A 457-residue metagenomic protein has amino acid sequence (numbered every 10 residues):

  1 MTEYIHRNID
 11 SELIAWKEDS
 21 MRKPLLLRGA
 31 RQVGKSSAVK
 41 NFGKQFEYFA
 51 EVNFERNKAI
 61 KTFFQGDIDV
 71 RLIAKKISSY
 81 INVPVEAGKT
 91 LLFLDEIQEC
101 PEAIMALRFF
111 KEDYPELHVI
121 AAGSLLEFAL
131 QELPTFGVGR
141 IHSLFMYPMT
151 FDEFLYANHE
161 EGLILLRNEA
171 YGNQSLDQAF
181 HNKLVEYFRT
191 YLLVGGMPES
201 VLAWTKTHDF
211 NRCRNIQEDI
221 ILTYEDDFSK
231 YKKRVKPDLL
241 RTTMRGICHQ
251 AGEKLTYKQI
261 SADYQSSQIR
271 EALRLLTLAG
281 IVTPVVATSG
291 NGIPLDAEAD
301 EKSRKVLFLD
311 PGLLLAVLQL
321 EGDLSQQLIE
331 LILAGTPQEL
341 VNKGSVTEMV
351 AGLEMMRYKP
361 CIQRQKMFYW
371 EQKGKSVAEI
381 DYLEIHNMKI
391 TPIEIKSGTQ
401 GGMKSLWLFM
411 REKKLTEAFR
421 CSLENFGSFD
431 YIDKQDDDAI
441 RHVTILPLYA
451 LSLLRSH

Functional and structural regions predicted by a protein language model:
M1-W16: N-terminal pre-Walker A segment at the start of P-loop NTPase domains
K35: Conserved lysine of the Walker
A38, F42: Hydrophobic positions on the alpha1 helix immediately C-terminal to the Walker A/P-loop
R56-G88: Short glycine-rich substrate-engagement loop in P-loop NTPases that contacts/grips substrate
Q131-H249: Interdomain motor-coupling "hinge/lid" segment immediately C-terminal to the ATP-binding subdomain of NTP-driven enzymes
V201-A378, E384: Accessory nucleic acid-recognition modules appended to NTPase machines
A351, M355, I380-T399, A418: Conserved catalytic cores of phosphodiester-cleaving nucleases, focusing on short active-site segments
F426-H457: Domain-level recognition of nuclease-like catalytic cores that cleave nucleotide substrates
